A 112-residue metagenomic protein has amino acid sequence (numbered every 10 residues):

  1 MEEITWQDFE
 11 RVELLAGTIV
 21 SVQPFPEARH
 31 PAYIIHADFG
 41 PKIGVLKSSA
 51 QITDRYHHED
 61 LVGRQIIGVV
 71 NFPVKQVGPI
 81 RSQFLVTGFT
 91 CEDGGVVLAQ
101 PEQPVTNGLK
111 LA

Functional and structural regions predicted by a protein language model:
M1-A112: Phosphate-backbone binding interfaces of nucleic-acid-interacting proteins
